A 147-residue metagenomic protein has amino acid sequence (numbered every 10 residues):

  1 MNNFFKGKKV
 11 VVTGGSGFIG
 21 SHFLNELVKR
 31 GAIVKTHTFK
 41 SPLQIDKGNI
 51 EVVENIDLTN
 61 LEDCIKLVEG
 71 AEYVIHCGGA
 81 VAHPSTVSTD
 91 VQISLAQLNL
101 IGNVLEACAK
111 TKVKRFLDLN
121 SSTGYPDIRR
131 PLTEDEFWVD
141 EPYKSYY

Functional and structural regions predicted by a protein language model:
K9-R30: N-terminal Rossmann NAD(P)H-binding glycine-rich loop of SDR-like oxidoreductase domains
T13, H37, V74-G78, F116-S122: SDR active-site strand-loop-helix element
A32-S41: Conserved glycine-rich Rossmann-like NAD(P)H-binding loop of the short-chain dehydrogenase/reductase
D46-K47, P84-Q92, D127-P131: Conserved catalytic-core motifs of eukaryotic protein kinase domains, centered on the activation segment
G48-N60: Rossmann-fold cofactor-recognition segment
L58-A96, A107: NAD(P)H-binding glycine-rich loop region in Rossmannoid oxidoreductase-like domains and their noncatalytic homologs
S94-L95, Y143-Y147: Short-chain dehydrogenase/reductase
G102-K144: Conserved Rossmann-fold NAD(P)-dependent oxidoreductase catalytic core, especially the SDR/UDP-sugar
